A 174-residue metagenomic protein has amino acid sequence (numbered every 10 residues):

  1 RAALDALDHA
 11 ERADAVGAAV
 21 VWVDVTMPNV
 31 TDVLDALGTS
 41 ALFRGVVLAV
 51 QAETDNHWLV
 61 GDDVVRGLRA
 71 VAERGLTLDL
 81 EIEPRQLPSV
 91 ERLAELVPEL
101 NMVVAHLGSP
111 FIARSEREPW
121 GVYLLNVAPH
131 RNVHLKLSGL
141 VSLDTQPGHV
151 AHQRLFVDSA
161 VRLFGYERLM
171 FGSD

Functional and structural regions predicted by a protein language model:
R1-R74, L80, M102, V127 (+1 more regions): Mid-domain alpha/beta scaffold segments of enzyme catalytic cores
W58-F171: Catalytic pocket-lining loop regions of alpha/beta-barrel enzymes, especially the amidohydrolase/enolase/GH5 lineages
D174: Active-site glycine-centered loops adjacent to acidic/histidine catalytic or metal-binding residues that shape
